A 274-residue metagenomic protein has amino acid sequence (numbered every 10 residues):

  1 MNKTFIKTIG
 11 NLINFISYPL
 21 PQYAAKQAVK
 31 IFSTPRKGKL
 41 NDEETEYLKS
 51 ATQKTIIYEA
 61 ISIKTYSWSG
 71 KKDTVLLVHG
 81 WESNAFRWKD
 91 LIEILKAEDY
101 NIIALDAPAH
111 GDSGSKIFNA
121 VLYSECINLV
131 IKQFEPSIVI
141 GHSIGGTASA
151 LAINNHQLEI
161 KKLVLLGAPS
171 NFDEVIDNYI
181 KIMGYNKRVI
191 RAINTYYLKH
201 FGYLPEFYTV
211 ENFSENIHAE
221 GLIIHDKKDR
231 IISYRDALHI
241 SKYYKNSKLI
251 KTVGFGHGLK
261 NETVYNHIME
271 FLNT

Functional and structural regions predicted by a protein language model:
N2-T55: An N-terminal hydrophobic leader/cap segment in hydrolases
A85, I92-G114: Conserved alpha/beta-hydrolase
S115-S137: Alpha/beta-hydrolase active-site loop
G141-S149: Gly/Ala-rich beta-loop-alpha elbow adjacent to hydrolase catalytic centers
L158-Y203: Hydrolase active-site cap/lid region
N216-I217, I223-H225, D229: Short beta-strand/loop motif that positions the catalytic acidic residue of the alpha/beta-hydrolase fold
R230-D236: Conserved alpha/beta-hydrolase "acid-adjacent" motif
F255-Y265: Catalytic histidine-centered segment of alpha/beta-hydrolase-like enzymes
